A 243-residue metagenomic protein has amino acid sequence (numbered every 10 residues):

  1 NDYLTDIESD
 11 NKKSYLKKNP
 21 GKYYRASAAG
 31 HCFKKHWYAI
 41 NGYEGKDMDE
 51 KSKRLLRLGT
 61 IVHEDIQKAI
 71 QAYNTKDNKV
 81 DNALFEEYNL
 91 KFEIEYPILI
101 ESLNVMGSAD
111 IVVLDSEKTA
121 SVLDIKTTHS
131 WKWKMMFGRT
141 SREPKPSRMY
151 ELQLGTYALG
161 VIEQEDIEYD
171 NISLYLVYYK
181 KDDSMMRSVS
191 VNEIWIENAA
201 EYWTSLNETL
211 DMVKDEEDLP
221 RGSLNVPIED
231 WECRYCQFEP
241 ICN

Functional and structural regions predicted by a protein language model:
N1-V122, H129, W133-M135: Metal-dependent nuclease catalytic cores that hydrolyze phosphodiester bonds in DNA/RNA, characterized by
S52, L56, E143-E151, V226: Short, charged/polar micro-motifs that form catalytic or ligand-binding hotspots
R54-V62, Q153, N198, Y202: Short amphipathic alpha-helical segments
E64, K68-A72, D115, R142-L176: Metal-dependent nuclease catalytic cores in nucleic-acid-processing enzymes, especially RNase H-like/related
V122-D124, V177: Catalytic Cys-His active-site segments of thiol-dependent hydrolases/isopeptidases
K126-H129, K180: A short beta-strand motif that forms part of the nucleic acid-binding face of small beta-barrel RNA-binding folds
W131-P146: Surface-exposed cleft-lining segments at the edges of enzyme active sites
L159-N243: Metal-dependent nuclease catalytic regions and adjoining charged, substrate-binding loops involved in nucleic-acid end
